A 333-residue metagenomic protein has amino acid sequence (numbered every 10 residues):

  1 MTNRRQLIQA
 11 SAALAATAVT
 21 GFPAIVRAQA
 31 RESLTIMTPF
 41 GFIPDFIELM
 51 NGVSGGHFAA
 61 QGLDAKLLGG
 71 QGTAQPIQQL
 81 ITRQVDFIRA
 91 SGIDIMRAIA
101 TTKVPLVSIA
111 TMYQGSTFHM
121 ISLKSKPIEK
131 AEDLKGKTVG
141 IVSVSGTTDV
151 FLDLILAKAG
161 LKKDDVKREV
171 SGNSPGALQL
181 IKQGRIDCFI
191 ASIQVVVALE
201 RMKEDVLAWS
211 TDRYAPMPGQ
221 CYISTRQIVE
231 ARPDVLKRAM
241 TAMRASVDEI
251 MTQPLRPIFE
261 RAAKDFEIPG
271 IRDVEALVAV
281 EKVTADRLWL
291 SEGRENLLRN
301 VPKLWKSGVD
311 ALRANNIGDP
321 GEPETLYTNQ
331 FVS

Functional and structural regions predicted by a protein language model:
M1-T2: Secretory targeting signals
Q6-V26: N-terminal export signals
A28-N173, A177-Q183, D187-I193, E204 (+2 more regions): Short, glycine-/small- and polar/acidic-enriched structural segments that line small-molecule recognition paths
M50, M96, D153, V197-E200 (+3 more regions): Predominant activation on well-ordered alpha-helical scaffold segments within soluble catalytic domains
G52, G92, V150, Y222 (+2 more regions): A generic alpha-helix surface/boundary motif
P175-I268: Pocket-lining segment of extracytoplasmic ligand-binding domains
E230-N315: Secondary-structure end/capping motifs
S307-S333: Hinge/cleft segment of the Venus flytrap/periplasmic-binding protein
